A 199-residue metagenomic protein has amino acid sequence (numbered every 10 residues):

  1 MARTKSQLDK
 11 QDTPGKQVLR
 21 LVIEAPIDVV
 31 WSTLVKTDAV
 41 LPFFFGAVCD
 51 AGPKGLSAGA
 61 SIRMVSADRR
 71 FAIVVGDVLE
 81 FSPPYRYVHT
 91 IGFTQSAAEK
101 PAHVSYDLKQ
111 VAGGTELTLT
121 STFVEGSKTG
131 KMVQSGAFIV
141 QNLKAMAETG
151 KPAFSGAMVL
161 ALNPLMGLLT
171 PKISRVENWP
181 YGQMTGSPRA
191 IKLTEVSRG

Functional and structural regions predicted by a protein language model:
M1-D50, G182-G199: Hydrophobic ligand-binding cavity/cleft-lining segments
A2-D12, V111-G199: Terminal "cap-and-tail" regions of soluble proteins that handle hydrophobic small molecules
K5-L8, I62-S66, F93-Q95: Short, P/G- and charge-enriched loop/turn segments at secondary-structure junctions
D9-T13, K54-A58, E80-S82, K109-G113: Short, ordered beta-strand-loop transition motifs
V18-L19, A25, D38-V75, P84-R86 (+1 more regions): Short beta-edge strand/loop motif at the mouth of beta-sheet-based domains
V30-L34, V40, I62, V78 (+4 more regions): Hydrophobic pocket/interface hotspot
V35-K36, P83, A145-T149: Residues at helix-coil transition
A67-E125, Q134, E195-R198: Hydrophobic-ligand binding "helix-grip"
